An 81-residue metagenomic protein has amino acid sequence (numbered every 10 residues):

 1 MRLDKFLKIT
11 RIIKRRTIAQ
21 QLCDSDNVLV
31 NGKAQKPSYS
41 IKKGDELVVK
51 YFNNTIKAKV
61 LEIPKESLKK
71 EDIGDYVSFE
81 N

Functional and structural regions predicted by a protein language model:
M1-K43: A basic, amphipathic helix-loop patch mediating RNA/tRNA/ribosome contacts
G32, E46, I73-Y76: Short linear motifs in intrinsically disordered/low-complexity regions
N54-N81: C-terminal structural segments of small proteins and small subunits
